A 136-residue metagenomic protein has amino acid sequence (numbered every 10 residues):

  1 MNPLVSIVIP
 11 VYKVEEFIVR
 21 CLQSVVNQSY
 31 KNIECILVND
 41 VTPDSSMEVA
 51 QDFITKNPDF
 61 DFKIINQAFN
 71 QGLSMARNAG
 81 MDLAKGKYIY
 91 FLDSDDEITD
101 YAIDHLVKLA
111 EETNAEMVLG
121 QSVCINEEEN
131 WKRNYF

Functional and structural regions predicted by a protein language model:
M1-F136: Nucleotide-sugar donor-binding/catalytic module of glycosyltransferases that assemble extracellular/cell-envelope
